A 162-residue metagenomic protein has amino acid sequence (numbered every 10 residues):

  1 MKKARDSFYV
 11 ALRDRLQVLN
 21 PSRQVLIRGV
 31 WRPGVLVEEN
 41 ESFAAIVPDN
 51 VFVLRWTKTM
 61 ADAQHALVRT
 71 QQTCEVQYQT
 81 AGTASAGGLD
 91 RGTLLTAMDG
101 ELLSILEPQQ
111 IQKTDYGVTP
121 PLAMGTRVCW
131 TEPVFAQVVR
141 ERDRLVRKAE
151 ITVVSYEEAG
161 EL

Functional and structural regions predicted by a protein language model:
M1-V47, V51-L162: Charged, amphipathic alpha-helical segments and their flanking helix caps
